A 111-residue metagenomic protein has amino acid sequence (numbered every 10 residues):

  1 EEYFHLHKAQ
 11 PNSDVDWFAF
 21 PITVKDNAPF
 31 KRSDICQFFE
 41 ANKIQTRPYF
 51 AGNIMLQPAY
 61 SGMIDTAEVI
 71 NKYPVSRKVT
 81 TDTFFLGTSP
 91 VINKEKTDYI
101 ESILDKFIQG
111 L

Functional and structural regions predicted by a protein language model:
E1-L111: PLP-dependent aminotransferase class I/II
